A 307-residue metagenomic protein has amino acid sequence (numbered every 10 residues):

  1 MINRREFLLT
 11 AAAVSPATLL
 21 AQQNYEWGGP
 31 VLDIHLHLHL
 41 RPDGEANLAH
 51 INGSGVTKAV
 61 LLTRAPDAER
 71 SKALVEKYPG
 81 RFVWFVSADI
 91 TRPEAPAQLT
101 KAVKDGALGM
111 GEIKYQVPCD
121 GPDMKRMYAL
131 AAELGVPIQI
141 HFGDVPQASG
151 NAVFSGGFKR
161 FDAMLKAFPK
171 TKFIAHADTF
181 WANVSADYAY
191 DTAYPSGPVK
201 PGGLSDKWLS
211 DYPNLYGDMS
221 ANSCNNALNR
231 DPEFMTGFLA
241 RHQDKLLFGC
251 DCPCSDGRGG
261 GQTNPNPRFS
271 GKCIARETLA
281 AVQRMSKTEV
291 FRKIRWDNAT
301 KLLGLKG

Functional and structural regions predicted by a protein language model:
M1-V14: N-terminal secretory signal peptides and thylakoid transit peptides that target proteins across membranes
F7-L8, A21-G80: An N-terminally biased module of ancient metal coordination in phosphate/nucleic-acid-related enzymes
Q23, L40-P42, F180-G307: H/E-rich (His + Asp/Glu) clusters that bind or coordinate divalent metals
N24, A65-G156, A221, G307: Active-site gating/metal-coordination segments in enzymes
G29, G55-K58, P79-F82, G106-G109 (+4 more regions): Loop/turn elements at helix/coil->beta-strand transitions in domains of secreted/extracellular proteins
L32-L36, A59-L61, W84-V86, M110-G111 (+4 more regions): Hydrophobic faces of well-ordered beta-strands that scaffold small-molecule active sites in alpha/beta enzyme cores
H39-D43, P66-E69, T91-E94, P118-C119 (+4 more regions): Active-site environment of divalent metal-dependent phosphoester hydrolases
G121-Y128, V153-K159, P198-G202, R230-F234: Charged helix-capping and loop-helix junction motifs
